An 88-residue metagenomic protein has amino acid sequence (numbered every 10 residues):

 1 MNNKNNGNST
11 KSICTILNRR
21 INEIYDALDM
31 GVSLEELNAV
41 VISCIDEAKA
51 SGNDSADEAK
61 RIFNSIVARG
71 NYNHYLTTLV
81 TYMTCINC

Functional and structural regions predicted by a protein language model:
N2-M30: Short terminal alpha-helical segments
L34, A39-R69, N73-T77: Acidic, low-complexity, intrinsically disordered interaction modules
C85-C88: Cysteine-centered motifs
